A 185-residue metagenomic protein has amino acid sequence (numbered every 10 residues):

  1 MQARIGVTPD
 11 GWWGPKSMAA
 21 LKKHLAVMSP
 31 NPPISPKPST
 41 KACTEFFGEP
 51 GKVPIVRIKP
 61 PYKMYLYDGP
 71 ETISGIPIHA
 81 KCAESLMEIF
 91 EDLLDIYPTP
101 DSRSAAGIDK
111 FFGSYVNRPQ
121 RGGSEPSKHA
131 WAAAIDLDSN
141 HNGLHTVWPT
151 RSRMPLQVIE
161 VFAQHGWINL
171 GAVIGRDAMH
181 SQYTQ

Functional and structural regions predicted by a protein language model:
M1, W13, S17, L21 (+5 more regions): Stable alpha-helical elements in mature extracytoplasmic
Q2-P9, L25-S29, L93, Y97 (+3 more regions): Sec/Tat-exported extracytoplasmic proteins
A3-P32, L170-D177: Short acidic, glycine/serine/threonine-rich helix-capping segments at coil-helix boundaries
V7-P9, E71-A80, R121-S124, G143-T150: Second-shell loop/turn segments in exported
S29-A42: Active-site-adjacent structural segments surrounding the nucleophilic cysteine of cysteine proteases and isopeptidases
A42-S104: Active-site acidic/histidine clusters and adjacent loop/turn architecture that either coordinate catalytic ions
F90-A133, G143-L144, I168: Active-site-adjacent loop/helix surface patches within enzyme catalytic domains that shape the substrate-binding cleft
G122-Q185: Catalytic cores and adjacent binding grooves of peptidoglycan-active enzymes
